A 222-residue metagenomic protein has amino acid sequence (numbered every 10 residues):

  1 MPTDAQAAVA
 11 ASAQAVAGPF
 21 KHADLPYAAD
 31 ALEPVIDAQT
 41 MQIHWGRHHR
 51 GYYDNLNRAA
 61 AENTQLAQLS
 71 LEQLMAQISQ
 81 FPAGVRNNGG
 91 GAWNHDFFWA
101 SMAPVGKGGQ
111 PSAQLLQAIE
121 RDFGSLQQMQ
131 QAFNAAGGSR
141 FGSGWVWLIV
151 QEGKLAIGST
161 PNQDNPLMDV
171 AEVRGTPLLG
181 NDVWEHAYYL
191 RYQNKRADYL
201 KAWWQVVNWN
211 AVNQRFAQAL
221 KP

Functional and structural regions predicted by a protein language model:
P2-P222: Feature for soluble, non-membrane regions of globular proteins
